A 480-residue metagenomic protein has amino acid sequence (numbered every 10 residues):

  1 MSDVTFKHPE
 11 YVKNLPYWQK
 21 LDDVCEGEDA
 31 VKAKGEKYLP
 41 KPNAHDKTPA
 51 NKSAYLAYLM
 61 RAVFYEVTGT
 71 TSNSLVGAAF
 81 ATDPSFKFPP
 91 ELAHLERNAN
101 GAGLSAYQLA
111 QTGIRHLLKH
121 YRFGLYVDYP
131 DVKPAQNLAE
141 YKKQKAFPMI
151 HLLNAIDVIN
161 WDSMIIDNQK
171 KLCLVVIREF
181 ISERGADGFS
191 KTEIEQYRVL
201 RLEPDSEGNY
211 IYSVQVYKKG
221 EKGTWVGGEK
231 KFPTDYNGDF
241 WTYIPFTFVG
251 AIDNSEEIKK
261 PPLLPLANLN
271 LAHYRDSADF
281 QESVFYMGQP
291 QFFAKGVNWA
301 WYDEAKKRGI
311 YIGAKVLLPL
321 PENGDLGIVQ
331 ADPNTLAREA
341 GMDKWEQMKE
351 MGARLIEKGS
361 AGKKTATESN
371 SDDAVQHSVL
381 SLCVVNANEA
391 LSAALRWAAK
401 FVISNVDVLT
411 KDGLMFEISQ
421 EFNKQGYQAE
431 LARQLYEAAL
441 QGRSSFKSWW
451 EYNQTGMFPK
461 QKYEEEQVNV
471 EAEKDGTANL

Functional and structural regions predicted by a protein language model:
M1-V158, A478-L480: Extended, helix-rich architectural segments
Y17, E91, A110, P262-L269 (+5 more regions): Alpha-helical structural motif
D29, E36, D46-L56, N334-A337 (+5 more regions): Hydrophobic alpha-helical segments and helix-packing faces
A78, T82, A102-L109, H116-G124 (+10 more regions): Short secondary-structure junctions and interdomain/linker hinges
N100-K119, D253-K260, L264-A267, L271 (+3 more regions): Generic amphipathic alpha-helical segments used as scaffolds and interaction surfaces in large, multi-domain proteins
L118-A251: Extended, regular secondary-structure scaffolds
V226-T367: Extended, charged amphipathic alpha-helical segments
L317, D343-L480: C-terminal helix-loop subdomains that flank or include functional centers
